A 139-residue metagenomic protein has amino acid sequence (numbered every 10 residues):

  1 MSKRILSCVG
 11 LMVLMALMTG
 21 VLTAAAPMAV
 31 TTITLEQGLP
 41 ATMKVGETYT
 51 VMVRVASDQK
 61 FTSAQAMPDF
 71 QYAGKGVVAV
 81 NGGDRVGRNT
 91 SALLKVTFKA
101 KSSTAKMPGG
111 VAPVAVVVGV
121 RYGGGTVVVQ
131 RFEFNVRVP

Functional and structural regions predicted by a protein language model:
T19-I33: Proline/serine/threonine-rich low-complexity linkers at boundaries of modular beta-sandwich domains
T31, F70-G83: Short beta-strand and strand-turn-strand segments in soluble, beta-rich domains
Q37-M43, G83-D84: Short beta-strand segments of immunoglobulin-like
E47-V51: Structural beta-strand segments of beta-rich domains
D58-G74: Short acidic, flexible loop segments centered on an aromatic residue
R88-K99: Aromatic sugar-binding surface patches on proteins that engage polysaccharides or sugar-phosphate polymers
S102-P113: Short glycine/proline/serine/threonine-rich loop/turn segments at secondary-structure transition edges
G125-P139: Short beta-strand elements
